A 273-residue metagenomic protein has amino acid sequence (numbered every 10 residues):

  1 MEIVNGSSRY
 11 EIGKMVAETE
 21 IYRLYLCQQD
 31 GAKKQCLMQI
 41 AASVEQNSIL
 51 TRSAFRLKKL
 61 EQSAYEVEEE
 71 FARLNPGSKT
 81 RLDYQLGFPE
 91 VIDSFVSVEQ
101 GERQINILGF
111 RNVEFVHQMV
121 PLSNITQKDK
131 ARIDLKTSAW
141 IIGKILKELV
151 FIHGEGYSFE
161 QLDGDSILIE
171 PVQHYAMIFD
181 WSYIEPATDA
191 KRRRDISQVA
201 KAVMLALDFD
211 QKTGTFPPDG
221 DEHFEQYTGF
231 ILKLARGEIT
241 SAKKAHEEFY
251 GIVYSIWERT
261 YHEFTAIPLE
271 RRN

Functional and structural regions predicted by a protein language model:
M1-M15: Juxta-kinase regulatory segment immediately upstream of eukaryotic protein kinase catalytic domains
G13-P89: ATP-binding glycine-rich loop module of kinase domains
C36, G87, L108, Y175-F179: Protein kinase-like catalytic core scaffold
G77-K136: Conserved structural core of kinase catalytic domains
I141-I142: Activation segment signature within eukaryotic-like protein kinase domains
K147-E148, F230: Conserved hydrophobic core/spine positions of the Hanks-type protein kinase catalytic domain
L149-P171: Catalytic-loop of the protein kinase fold
P171-Y254, R259-R272: C-lobe/activation-segment region of protein kinase-like
